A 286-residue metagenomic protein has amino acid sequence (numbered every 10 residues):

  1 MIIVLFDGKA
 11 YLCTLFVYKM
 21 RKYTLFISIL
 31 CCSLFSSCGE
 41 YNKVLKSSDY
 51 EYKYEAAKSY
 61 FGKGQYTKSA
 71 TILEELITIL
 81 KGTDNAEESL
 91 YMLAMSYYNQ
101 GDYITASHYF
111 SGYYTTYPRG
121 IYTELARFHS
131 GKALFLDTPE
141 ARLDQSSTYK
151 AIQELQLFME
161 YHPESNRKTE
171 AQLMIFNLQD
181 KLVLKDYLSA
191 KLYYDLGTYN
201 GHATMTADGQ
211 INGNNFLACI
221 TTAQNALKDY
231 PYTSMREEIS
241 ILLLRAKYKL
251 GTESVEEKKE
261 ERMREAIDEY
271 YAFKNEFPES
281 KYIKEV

Functional and structural regions predicted by a protein language model:
L5-G8, T14-L25, L34-V286: Acidic, polar-rich low-complexity tracts and alpha-helical solenoid repeat scaffolds
L30-C31: Repetitive helical segments and hydrophobic/amphipathic motifs
